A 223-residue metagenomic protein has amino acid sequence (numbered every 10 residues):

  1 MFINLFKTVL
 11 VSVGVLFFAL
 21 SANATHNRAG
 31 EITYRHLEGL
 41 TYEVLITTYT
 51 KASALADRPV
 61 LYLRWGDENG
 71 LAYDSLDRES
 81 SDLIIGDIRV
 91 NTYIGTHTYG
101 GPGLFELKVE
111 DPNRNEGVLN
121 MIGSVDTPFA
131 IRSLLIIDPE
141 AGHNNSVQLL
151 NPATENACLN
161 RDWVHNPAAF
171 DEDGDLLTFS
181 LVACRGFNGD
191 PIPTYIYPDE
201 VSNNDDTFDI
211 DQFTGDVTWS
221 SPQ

Functional and structural regions predicted by a protein language model:
M1-V13: Bacterial N-terminal signal peptides that target proteins for export
A22-Q223: Long, compositionally biased, intrinsically disordered segments
